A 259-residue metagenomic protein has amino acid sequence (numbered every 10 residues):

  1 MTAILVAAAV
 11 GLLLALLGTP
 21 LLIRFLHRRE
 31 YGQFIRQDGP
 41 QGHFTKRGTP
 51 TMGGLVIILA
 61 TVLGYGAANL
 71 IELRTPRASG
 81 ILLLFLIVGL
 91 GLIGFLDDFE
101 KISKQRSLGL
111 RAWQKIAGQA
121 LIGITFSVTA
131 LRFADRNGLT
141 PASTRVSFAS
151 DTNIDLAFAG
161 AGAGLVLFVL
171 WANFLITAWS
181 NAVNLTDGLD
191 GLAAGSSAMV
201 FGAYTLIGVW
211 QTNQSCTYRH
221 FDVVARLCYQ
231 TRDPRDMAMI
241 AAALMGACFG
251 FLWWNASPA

Functional and structural regions predicted by a protein language model:
M1-H27, I57-F95, I124-S150, L167-A259: Alpha-helical transmembrane segments
F25, K101-R111, F148-F158: Membrane interface segments of multi-pass transport proteins and intramembrane proteases
H27, G32, D38-P40, F44 (+1 more regions): A cross-family signal for N-terminal binding/gating loops and helix N-caps that shape access to the active site
I35, P76, I154-A163, Y229-D233: Helix-boundary and loop/linker segments of multi-pass membrane transporters
R36-P50, Q105-G118: Juxtamembrane helix-capping/reentrant segments at transmembrane boundaries
I93, Q114-G123: Hydrophobic, well-ordered secondary-structure segments
